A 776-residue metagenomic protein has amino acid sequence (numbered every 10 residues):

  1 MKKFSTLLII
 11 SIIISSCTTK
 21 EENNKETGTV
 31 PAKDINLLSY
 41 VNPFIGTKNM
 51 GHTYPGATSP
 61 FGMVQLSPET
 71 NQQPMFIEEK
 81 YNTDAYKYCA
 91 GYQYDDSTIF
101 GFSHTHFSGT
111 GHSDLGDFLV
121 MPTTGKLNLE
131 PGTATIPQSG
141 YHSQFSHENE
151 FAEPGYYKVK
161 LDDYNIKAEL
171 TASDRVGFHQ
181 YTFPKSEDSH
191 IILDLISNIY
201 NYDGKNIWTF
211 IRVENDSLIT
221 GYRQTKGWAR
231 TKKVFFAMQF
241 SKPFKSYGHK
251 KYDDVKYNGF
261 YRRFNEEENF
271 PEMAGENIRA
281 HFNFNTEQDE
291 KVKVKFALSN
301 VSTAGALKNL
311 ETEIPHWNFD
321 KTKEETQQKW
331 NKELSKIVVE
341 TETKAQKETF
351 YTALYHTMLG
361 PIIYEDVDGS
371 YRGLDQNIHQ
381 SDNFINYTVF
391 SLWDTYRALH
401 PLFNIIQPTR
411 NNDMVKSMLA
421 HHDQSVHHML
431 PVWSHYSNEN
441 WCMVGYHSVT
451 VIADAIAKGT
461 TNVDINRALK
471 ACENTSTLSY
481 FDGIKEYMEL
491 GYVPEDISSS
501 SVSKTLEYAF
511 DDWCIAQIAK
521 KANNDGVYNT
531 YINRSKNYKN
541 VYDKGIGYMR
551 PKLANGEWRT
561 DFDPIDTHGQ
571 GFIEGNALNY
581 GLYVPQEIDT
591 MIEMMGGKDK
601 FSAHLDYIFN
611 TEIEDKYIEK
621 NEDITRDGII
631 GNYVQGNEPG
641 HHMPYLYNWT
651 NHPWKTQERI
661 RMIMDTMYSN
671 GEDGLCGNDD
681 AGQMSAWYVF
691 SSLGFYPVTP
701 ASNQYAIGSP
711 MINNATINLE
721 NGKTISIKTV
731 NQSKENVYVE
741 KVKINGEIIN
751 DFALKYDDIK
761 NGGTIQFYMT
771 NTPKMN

Functional and structural regions predicted by a protein language model:
K2-I9: Sec-dependent signal peptide recognition, specifically the positively charged N-region followed immediately by
S15-S16: C-terminal motif of bacterial Sec signal peptides marking the signal peptidase cleavage site
T19-E21: Sec-dependent signal peptide cleavage junction
K25-H400, N404-T450, D454-L506, C514-N540 (+9 more regions): Accessory carbohydrate-recognition regions in carbohydrate-active enzymes
D511: ATP-dependent phospho-/nucleotidyl transfer catalytic cores
Y738: Extracellular attachment/recognition segments
